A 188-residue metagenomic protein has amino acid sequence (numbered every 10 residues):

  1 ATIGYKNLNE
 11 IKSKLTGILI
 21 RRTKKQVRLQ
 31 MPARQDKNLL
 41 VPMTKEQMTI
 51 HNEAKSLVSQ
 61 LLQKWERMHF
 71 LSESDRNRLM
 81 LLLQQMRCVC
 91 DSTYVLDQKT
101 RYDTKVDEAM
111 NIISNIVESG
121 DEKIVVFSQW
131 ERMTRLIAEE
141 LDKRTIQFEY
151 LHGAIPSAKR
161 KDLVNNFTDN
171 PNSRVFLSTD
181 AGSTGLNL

Functional and structural regions predicted by a protein language model:
A1-V27, R67: Conserved P-loop NTPase motor "coupling/switch" region that bridges the ATPase
A1-Y5, Q60, E140: Intrinsic structural disorder
T16-L19, S59, R87, A138: Structural signal for well-ordered, non-membrane alpha-helices
L29-K55, M68-F176, D180-L186: Conserved Helicase C-terminal RecA-like lobe
L57-K64: Cytochrome P450 catalytic domain signature, combining two hallmark sequence patches
